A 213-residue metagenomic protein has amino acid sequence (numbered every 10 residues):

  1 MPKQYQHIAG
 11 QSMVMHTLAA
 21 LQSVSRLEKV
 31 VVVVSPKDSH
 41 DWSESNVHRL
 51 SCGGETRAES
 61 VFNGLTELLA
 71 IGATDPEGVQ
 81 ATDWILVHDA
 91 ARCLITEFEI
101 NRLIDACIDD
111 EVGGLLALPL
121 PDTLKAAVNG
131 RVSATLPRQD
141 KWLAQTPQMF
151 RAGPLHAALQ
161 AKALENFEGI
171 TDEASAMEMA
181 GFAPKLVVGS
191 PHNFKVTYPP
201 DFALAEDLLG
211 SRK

Functional and structural regions predicted by a protein language model:
M1-K37, H48: N-terminal glycine-rich phosphate-binding loop and ensuing alpha1 helix
R26-V30, E111-V112, L164, H192-N193: Short active-site oxyanion
S39-N46, A126: Short loop/helix-cap segments at secondary-structure boundaries that form the rim of catalytic
E44-D83: Short phosphate-binding loop-to-helix
W84-H88: Short aromatic-hydrophobic micro-motifs that form the base-stacking/packing surface for donor nucleotide recognition
L94-V187: Conserved core of the sugar-phosphate nucleotidyltransferase
N193-K213: Hydrophobic helical membrane-anchoring modules
